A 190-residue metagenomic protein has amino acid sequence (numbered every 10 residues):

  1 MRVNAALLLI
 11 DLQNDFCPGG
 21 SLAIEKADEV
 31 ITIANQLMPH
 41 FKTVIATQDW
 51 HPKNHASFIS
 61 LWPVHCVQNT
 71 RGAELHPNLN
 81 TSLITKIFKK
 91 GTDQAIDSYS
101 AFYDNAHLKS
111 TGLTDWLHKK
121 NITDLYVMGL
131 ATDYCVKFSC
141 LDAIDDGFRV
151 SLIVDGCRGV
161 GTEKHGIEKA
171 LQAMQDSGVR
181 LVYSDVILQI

Functional and structural regions predicted by a protein language model:
M1-A95, S100-A101, T123, F148-L152 (+1 more regions): Active-site acidic carboxylates
I33-L37, Y134-G147: Histidine-anchored nucleotide/phosphate-binding helix
V67, R71, F88-G91, N105-K109 (+2 more regions): Short, well-structured alpha-helical patches and their helix-loop capping segments that border functional surfaces
A95-K119, D124: Alpha-helical scaffold elements lining the catalytic groove of polysaccharide deacetylases
I122-F138, L152-V154: Glycine-rich anion-binding loop/nest that anchors nucleotide
